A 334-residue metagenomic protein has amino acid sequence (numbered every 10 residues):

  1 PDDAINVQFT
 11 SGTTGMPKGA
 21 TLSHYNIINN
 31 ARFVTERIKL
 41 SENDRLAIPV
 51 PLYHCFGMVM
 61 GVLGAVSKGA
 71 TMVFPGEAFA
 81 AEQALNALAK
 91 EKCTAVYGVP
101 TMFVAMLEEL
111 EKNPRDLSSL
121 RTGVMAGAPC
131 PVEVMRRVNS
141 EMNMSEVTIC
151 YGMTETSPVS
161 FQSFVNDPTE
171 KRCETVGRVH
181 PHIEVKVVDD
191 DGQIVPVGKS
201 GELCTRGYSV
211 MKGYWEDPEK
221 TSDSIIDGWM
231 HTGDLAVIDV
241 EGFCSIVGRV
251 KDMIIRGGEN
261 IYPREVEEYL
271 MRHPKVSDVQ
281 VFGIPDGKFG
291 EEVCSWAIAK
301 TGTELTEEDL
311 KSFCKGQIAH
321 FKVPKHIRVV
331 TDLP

Functional and structural regions predicted by a protein language model:
P1-F9, M16, K39-R45: Conserved pre-ATP/AMP-binding loop-to-beta segment of ANL
I5-N29: Conserved AMP-binding A3 loop
K18-T21, I48, T71-A78, T148: Short beta-strand->loop structural element characteristic of the AMP-binding/adenylate-forming
I28-R45, C55-A95, E109: Conserved AMP-binding/adenylation subdomain of ANL enzymes
A70, K90-G98, L107-K171, E184: Gly/Ser/Thr-rich phosphate-binding loop
V96, G207, K212-E216, K220-D223 (+2 more regions): AMP-binding/adenylate-forming catalytic core of the ANL superfamily
G127, G152, G177, G207 (+2 more regions): Active-site glycine-centered loops adjacent to acidic/histidine catalytic or metal-binding residues that shape
K186-C204, V237-E241, T303-E307: Conserved beta-loop-beta connector loops within the AMP-binding
